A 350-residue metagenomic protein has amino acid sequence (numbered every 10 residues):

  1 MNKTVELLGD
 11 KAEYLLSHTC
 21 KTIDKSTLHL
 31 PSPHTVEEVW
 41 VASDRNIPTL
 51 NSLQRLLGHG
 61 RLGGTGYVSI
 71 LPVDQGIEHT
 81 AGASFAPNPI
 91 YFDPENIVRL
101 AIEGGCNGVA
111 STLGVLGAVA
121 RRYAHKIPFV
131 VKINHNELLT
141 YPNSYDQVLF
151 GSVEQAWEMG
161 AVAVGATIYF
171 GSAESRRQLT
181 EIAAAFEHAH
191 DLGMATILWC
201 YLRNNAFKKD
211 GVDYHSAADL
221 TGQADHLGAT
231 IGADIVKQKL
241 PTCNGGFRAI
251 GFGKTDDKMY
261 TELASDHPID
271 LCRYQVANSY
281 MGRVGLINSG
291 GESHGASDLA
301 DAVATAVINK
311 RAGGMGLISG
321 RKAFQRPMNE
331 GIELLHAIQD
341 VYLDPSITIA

Functional and structural regions predicted by a protein language model:
M1-H79, S84, G117-K126, Y274: N-terminal amphipathic alpha-helix/helix-capping segment at the start of soluble metabolic enzymes
N2-T4, V131, S346-A350: Short, highly charged low-complexity linear segments
K25-L30, G63, Q75-I287, A296-G316 (+1 more regions): Alpha/beta enzyme core
S43, S265, G295-A296, M328: Hydrophobic alpha-helical scaffolding
N88-Y91, R321-N329: Short, flexible active-site recognition loops that position polar ligands and cofactors
F170-S172, E292-H294, A323-Q325: Short histidine/acidic/glycine/proline-rich micro-motifs that form metal- and phosphate-coordinating active-site loops
L286-E292, S319-K322: Glycine-rich beta-strand-to-loop/alpha-helix junction loops that act as flexible
A312-G313, F324-A350: C-terminal helical cap(s) of enzyme catalytic domains, especially alpha/beta-barrels
